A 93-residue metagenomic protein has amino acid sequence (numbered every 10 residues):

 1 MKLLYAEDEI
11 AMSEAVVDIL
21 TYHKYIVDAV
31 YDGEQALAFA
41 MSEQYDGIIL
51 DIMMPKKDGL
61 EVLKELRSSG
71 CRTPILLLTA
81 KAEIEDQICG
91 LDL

Functional and structural regions predicted by a protein language model:
M1-L93: N-terminal/domain-start alpha-helical segments
